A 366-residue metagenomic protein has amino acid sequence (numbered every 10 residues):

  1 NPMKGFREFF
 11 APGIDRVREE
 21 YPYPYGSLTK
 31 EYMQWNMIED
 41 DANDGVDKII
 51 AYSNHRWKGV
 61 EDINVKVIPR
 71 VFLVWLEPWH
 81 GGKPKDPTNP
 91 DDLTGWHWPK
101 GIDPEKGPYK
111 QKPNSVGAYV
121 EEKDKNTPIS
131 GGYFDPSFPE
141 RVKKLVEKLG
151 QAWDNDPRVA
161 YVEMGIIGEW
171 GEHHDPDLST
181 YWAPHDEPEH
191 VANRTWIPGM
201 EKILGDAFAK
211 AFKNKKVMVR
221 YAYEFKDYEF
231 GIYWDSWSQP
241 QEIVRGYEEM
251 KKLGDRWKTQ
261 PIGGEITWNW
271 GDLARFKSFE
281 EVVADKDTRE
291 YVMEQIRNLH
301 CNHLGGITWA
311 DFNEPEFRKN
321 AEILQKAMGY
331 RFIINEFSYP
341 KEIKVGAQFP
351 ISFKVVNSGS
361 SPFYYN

Functional and structural regions predicted by a protein language model:
N1-V17, E61-V65, Y161-G171, D175-A310: Catalytic-core regions of glycoside hydrolase
E19-Y119, R141, I197-K215: Aromatic-lined substrate-binding rim segments of carbohydrate-active enzymes
P24-Y25, R158, H300: Short loop/turn motifs at secondary-structure junctions
T29, L149, V162, F208 (+1 more regions): Conserved, mostly hydrophobic/aromatic
M37-E39, W75-G81, G168-H174, F225-Y228 (+1 more regions): Short catalytic/ligand-binding loop motif for oxyanion handling, primarily in non-cytosolic enzymes, centered on
G107-F138, L145-H185, E189-H190: Active-site groove signature of glycoside hydrolases
T288-P340: Catalytic cores of secreted or luminal carbohydrate-active enzymes
I323-N366: Surface beta-strand/loop "capping" patches
